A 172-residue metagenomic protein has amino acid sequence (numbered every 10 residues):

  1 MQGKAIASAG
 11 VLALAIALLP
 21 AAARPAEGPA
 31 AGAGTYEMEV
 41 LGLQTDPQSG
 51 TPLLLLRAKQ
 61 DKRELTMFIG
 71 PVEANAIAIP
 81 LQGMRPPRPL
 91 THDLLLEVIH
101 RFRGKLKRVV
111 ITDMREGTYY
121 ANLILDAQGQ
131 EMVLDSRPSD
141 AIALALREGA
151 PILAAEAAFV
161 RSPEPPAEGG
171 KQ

Functional and structural regions predicted by a protein language model:
M1-V11: Bacterial N-terminal signal peptides that target proteins for export
A9-L19: Bacterial N-terminal signal peptides
A22-A23: Signal peptide cleavage region of secreted peptide precursors
A26-P71, N75-I142, L146-Q172: Divalent-cation
